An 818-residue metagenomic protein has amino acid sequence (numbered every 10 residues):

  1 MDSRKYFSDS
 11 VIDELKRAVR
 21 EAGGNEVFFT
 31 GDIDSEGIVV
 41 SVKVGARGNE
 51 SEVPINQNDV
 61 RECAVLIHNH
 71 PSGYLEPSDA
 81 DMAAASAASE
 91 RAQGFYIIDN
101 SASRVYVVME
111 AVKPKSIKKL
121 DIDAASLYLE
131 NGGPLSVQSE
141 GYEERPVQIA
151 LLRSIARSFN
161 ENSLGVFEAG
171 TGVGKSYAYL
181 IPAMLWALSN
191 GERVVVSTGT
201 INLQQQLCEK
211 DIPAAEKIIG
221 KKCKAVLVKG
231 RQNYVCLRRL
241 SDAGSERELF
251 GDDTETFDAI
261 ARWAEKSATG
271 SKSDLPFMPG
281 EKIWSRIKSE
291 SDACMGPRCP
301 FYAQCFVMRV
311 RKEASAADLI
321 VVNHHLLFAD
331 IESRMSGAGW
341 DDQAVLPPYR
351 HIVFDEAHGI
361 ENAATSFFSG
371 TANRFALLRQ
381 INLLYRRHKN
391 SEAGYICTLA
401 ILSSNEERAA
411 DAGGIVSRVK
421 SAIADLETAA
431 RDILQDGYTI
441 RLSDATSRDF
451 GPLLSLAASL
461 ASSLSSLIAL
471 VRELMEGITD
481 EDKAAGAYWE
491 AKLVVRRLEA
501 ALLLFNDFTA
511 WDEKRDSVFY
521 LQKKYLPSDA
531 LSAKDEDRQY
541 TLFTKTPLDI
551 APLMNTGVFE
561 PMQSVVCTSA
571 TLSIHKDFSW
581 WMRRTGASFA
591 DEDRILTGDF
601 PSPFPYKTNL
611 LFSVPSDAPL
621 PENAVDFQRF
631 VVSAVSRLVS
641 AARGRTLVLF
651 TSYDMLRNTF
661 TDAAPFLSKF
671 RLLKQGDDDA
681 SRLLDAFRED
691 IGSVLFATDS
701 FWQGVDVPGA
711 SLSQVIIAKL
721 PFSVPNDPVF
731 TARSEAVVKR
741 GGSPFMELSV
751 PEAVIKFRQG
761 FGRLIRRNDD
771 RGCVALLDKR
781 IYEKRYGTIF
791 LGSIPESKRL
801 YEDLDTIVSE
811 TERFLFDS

Functional and structural regions predicted by a protein language model:
M1-K16, E50-S116: Active-site-proximal loop/helix of nucleotide/amide-processing enzymes and allied scaffolds
K119-Q138, G191-I320, H325-F328, N382 (+6 more regions): A substrate-engagement module of RecA-like helicase motors
D123-F167: Conserved pre-motif I regulatory segment
N160-P182, V194: Walker A/P-loop
Y179, L185, Q205, K210 (+4 more regions): Signature of the SF2 helicase/ATPase Hel1-core->accessory helical subdomain module
W284-D318, I331-D341, E473-A618, F627 (+3 more regions): A contiguous, basic/glycine-rich beta-loop/short-helix subdomain that forms a polymer-engagement track
P603, P615-V625, G676-Y782: Conserved RecA-like P-loop NTPase helicase motor core
T651-G676: Conserved helicase motor "Helicase C" RecA-like lobe of SF1/SF2 P-loop NTPases
